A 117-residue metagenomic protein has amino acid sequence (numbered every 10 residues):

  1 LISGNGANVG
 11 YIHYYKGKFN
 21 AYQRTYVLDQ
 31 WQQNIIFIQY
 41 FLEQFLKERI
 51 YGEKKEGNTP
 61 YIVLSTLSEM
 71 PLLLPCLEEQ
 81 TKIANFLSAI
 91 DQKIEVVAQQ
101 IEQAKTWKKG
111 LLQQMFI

Functional and structural regions predicted by a protein language model:
L1, Y11-Y14, K18-A21, P60-Y61 (+3 more regions): Residue-level preference for alpha-helix termini and adjacent loops
L1-N20, I35-Y40, E48-K54: Short, ligand-facing micro-motifs at secondary-structure edges
F19-T25, K55-E78: A short glycine-rich beta-alpha junction/loop motif
L28: Extended Lys/Arg-rich polyanion-binding regions
F37-Y40, E69, E79-K82: Short, solvent-exposed alpha-helical surface patches in well-structured domains
L73-I117: Amphipathic alpha-helical coiled-coil/heptad-repeat segments
